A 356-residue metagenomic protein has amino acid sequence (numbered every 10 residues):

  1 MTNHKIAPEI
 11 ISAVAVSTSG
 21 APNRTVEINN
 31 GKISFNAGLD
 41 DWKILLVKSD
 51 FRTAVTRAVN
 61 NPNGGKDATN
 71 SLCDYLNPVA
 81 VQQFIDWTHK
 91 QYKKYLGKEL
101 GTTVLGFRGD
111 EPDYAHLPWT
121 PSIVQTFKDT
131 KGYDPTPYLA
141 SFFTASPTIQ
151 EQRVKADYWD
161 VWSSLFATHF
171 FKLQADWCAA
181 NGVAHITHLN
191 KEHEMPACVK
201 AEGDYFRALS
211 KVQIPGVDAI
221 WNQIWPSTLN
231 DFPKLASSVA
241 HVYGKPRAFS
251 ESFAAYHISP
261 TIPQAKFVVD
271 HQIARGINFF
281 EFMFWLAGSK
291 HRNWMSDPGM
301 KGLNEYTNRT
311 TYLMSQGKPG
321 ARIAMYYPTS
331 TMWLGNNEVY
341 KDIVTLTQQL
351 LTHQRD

Functional and structural regions predicted by a protein language model:
M1, K94-G106, E111-D356: Carbohydrate-binding surfaces of carbohydrate-active enzymes
M1-A156, S163-S164, L313: Mature extracytoplasmic enzyme cores
